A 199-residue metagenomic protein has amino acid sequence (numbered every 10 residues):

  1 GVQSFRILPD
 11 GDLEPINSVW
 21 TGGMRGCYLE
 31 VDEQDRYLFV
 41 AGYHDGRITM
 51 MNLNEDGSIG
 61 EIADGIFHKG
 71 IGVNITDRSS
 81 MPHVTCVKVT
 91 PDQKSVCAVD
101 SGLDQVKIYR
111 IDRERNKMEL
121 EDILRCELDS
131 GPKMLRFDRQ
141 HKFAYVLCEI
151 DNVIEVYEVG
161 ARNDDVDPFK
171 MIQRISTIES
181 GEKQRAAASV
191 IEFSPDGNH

Functional and structural regions predicted by a protein language model:
G1, V40-Y43, T90, A98-S101 (+2 more regions): Conserved beta-strand positions in repeat-built beta-propeller and related beta-rich domains
F5-D12, M50-E61, Y109-K117, Y157-P168: Short loop/turn segments immediately following beta-strands, especially the blade-tip and inter-blade linker loops
E14-W20, G70-D77, E119-R125, Q173-G181: A short beta-strand motif characteristic of beta-propeller blades
P15-C86: Asp-box/WD-like beta-propeller blade repeats and closely related beta-sheet repeat scaffolds
C27, T85, K133, S189-V190: Structural signature of WD-repeat beta-propeller blades
Q34-R36, D92-K94, Q140-K142, D196-N198: Short coil/turn segments that connect the beta-strands within blades of beta-propeller domains
Y43, L53, S101-G102, I111 (+2 more regions): Short loop/turn segments immediately following the C-termini of beta-strands
